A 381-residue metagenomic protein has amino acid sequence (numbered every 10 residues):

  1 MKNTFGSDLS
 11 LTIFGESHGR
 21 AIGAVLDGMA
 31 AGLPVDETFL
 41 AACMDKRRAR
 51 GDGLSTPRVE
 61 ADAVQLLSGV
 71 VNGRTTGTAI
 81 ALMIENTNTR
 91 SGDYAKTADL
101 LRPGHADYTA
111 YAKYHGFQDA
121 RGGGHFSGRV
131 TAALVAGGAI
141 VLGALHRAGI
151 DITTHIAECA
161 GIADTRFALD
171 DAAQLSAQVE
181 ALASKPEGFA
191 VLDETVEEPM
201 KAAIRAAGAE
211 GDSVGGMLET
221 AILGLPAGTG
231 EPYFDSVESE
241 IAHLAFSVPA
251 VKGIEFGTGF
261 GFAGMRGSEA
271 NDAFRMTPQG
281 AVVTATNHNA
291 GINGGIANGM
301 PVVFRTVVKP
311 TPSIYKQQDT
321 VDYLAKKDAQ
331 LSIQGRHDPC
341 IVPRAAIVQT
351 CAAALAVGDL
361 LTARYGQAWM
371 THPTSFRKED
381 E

Functional and structural regions predicted by a protein language model:
M1-R58: N-terminal, positively charged regions that mediate nucleic acid binding
S10, S313-E381: Internal helix-turn-beta structural module
S10-G15, Q118-V130, A227-E231, N287-I292 (+1 more regions): A short glycine/serine-rich beta->alpha loop
F14-R20, V135, G211-D328: Glycine-rich anion/phosphate-binding loop at the beta-strand->alpha-helix junction
R20-G32, G128-T154, D235-H243, M300-V302 (+2 more regions): Alpha-helical support elements that line or immediately flank enzyme active sites and cofactor-binding pockets
C43-T109: Glycine-rich, N-terminal phosphate-binding loop and its surrounding beta-alpha-beta segment
A98-G124, T320-H337: Short acidic, glycine/tyrosine-flanked loop/strand segments centered on an H-E-D-like triad
K113-G230: Glycine-rich, mobile lid/loop segments that gate access to catalytic sites or pores
